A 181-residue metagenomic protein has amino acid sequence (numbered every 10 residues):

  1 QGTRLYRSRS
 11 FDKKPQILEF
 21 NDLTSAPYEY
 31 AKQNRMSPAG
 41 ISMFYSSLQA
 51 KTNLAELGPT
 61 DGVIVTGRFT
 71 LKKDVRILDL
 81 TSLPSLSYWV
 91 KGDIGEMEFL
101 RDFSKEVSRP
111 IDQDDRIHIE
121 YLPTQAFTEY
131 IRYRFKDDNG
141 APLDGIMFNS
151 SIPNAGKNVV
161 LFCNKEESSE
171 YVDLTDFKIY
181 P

Functional and structural regions predicted by a protein language model:
Q1-G2, R7-S37, T60-P181: Active-site and NAD+-binding cores of ADP-ribose-processing enzymes
G40-S46: A short, exposed loop/beta-hairpin motif centered on an aromatic-Gly-Thr core
S47-A50, T124: Short, hydrophobic/amphipathic alpha-helical packing segments that form internal helix faces or helix-helix interfaces
A50-T60: Short active-site loop/helix that positions an aromatic residue
